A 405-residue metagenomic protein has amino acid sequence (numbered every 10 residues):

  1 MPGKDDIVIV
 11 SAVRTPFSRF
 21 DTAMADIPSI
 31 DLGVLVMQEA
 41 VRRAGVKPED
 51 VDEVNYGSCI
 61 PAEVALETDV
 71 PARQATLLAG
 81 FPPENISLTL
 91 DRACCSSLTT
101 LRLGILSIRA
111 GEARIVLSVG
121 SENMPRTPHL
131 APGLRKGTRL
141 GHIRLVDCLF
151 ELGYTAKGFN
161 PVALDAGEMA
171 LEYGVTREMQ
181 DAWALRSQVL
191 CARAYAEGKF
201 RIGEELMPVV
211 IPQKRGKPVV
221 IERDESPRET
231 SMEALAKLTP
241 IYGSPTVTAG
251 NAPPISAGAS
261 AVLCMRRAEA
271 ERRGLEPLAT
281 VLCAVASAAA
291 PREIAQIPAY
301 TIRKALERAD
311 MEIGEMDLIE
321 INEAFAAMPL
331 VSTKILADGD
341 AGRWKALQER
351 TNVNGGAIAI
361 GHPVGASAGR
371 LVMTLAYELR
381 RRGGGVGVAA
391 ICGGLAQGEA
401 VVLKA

Functional and structural regions predicted by a protein language model:
M1-A79, P83, T89, C94 (+5 more regions): Conserved active-site "lid/cap" helical segment
M1-I27, E39, L171, M232-A295 (+5 more regions): Condensing-enzyme catalytic core mediating Claisen C-C bond formation in acyl metabolism
R14-T15, D26-I30, V34, P48 (+4 more regions): N-terminal extracellular/periplasmic Venus flytrap/periplasmic-binding protein-like
Y56, G167, Q213, L282 (+1 more regions): Active-site pocket-lining segment
I60-I115, A156-V162, E229-P254, I335 (+2 more regions): Conserved catalytic cysteine-centered active-site region of acyl-thioester-dependent Claisen-condensing enzymes
L90-E122, A170-F200, A261-A268, H362-G384 (+1 more regions): Active-site-proximal alpha-helical scaffold in enzymes
R109, I115-E168, E172: Flexible glycine-/small-residue-enriched beta->alpha junction loops that bind anionic phosphate/pyrophosphate groups
